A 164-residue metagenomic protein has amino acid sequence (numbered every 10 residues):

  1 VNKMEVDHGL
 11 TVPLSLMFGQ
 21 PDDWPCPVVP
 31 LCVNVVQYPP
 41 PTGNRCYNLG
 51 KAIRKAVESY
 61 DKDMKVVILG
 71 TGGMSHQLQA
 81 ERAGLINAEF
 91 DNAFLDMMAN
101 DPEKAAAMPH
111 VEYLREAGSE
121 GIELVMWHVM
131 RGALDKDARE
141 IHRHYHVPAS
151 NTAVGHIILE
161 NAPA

Functional and structural regions predicted by a protein language model:
V1-N48, S59, A80-A164: Flexible, D/E/H-enriched segments
L31, M64-G72: Beta-strand elements within well-structured catalytic alpha/beta cores of enzymes that handle phosphate/sulfate esters
V36, K51-V66: Non-transmembrane, aqueous-exposed alpha-helical and coiled segments at domain scale
G50, G70-G72, A153: Glycine-centered flexibility sites
S75-Q79: Short catalytic/ligand-binding loop motif for oxyanion handling, primarily in non-cytosolic enzymes, centered on
